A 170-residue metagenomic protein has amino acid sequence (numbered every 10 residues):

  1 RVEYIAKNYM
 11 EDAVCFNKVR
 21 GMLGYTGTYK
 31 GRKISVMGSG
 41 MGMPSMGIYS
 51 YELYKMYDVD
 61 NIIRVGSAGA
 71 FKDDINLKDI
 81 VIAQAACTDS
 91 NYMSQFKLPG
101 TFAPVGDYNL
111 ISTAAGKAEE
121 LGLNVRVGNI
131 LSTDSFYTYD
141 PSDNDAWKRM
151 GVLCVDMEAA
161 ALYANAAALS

Functional and structural regions predicted by a protein language model:
R1-G47: N-terminal short beta-loop-beta anion/metal-coordinating cradle
G21-L23, Y51, D58, T88: Non-transmembrane, aqueous-exposed alpha-helical and coiled segments at domain scale
K55-Y57, A70-N76, A164-L169: Alpha-helix C-terminal capping segments
N76, I80-Q84: Structural signature of FAD isoalloxazine-binding scaffolds in flavoprotein oxidoreductases
A85-T101: Acidic/polar active-site rim loop that often engages polyanionic ligands
T101-M150: Active-site rim beta-loop-alpha module in soluble metabolic enzymes
S142-S170: A C-terminal functional module that forms or caps the active site or interfaces directly with catalytic machinery
